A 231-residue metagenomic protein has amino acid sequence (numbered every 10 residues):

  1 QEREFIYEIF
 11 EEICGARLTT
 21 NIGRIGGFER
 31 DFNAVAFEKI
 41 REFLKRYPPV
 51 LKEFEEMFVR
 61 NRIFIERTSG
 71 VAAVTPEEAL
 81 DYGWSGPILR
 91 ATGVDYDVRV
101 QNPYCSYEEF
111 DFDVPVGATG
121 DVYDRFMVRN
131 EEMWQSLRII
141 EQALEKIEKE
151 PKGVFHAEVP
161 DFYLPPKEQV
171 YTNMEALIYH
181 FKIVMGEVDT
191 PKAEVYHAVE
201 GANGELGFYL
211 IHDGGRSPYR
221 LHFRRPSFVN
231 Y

Functional and structural regions predicted by a protein language model:
Q1-Y231: Metal/cofactor-centered catalytic core regions of large enzymes
